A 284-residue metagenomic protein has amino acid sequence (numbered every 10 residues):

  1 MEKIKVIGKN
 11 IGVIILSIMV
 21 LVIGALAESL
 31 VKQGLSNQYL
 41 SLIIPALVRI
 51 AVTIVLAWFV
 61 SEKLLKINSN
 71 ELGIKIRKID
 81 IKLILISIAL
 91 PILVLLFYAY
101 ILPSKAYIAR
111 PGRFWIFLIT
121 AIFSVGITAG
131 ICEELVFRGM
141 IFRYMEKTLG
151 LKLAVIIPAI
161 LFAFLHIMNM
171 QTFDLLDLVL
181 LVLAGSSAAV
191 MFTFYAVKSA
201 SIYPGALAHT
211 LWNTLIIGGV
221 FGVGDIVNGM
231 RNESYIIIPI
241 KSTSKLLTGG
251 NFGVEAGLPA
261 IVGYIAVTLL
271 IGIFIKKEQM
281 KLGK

Functional and structural regions predicted by a protein language model:
M1-S69, I216-K284: N-terminal, membrane-interfacial amphipathic/helix-forming hydrophobic leader that caps and precedes the first
V6-S17, Q38, L42-A46, I50 (+9 more regions): Residue-level signature of transmembrane alpha-helical entry/exit and packing/kink sites in multi-pass membrane
I18-L26, I92-A99, A159-M168, L211-G219: Aromatic-anchored segments of alpha-helical transmembrane domains
E28-I44, K66-L135, F142-R143, K147 (+1 more regions): Juxtamembrane helix-loop-helix connectors linking adjacent transmembrane helices in multi-pass membrane enzymes
L42-V52, R113-I119, A159-V197: Alpha-helical transmembrane segments and their immediate interhelical/interface regions in integral membrane proteins
L47, I88, I92, F123 (+9 more regions): Residue-level signature of the transmembrane alpha-helical core of multi-pass small-molecule transporters
C132-I157, L161, M168-D174, F194-P204: Membrane-interface helix/loop boundary segments of multi-pass membrane proteins
L178-L246: Functionally important transmembrane alpha-helices
